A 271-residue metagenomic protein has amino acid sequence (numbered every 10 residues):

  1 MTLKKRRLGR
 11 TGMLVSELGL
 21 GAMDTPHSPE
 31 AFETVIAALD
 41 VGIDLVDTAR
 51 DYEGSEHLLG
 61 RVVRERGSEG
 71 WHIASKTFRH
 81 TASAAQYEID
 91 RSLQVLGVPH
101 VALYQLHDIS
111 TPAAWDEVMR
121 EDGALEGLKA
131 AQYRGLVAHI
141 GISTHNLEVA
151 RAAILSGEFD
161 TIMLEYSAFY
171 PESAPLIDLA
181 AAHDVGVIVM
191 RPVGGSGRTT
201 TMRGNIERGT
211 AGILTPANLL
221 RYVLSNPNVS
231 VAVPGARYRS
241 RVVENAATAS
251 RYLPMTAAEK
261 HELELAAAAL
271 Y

Functional and structural regions predicted by a protein language model:
M1-W71: N-terminal binding-site loop/beta-alpha segment at the start of enzyme catalytic domains that lines or forms
K5, V35, E56, G60 (+6 more regions): Generic structural signal for well-ordered alpha-helices, preferentially at hydrophobic/aromatic core positions
R6, A37-D44, L155-S156, T161 (+1 more regions): Structured C-terminal cap/extension of enzyme domains
L8, L20, V46, L59 (+8 more regions): Conserved, mostly hydrophobic/aromatic
M13-L18, G42-L45, G67-W71, V98-A102 (+4 more regions): Short, well-ordered coil/turn segments that N-cap beta-strands
L18-E30, A74-A84, W115-E117, R203-I213: Active-site mouth loops of central-metabolism enzymes
P26-P29, H80-P175, V185-I188: Glycine/proline-rich, positively charged, aromatic-decorated active-site loop/lid region on the catalytic face
E56-S75, A124-R134, V189: Alpha-helix-loop-beta-strand connector modules within alpha/beta enzyme cores
